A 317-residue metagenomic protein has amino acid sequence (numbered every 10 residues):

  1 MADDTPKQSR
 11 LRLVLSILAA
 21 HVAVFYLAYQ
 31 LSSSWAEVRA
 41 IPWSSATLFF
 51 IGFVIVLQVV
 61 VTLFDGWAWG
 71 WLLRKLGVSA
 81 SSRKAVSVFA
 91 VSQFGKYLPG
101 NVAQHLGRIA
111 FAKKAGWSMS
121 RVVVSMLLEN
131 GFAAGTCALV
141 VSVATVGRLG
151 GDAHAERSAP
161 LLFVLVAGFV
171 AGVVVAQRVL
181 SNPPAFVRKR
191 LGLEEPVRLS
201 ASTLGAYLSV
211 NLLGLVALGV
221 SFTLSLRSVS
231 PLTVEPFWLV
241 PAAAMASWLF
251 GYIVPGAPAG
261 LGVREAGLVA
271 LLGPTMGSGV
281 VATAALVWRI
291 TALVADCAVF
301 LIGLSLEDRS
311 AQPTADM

Functional and structural regions predicted by a protein language model:
M1-A90, T145-V254, G277-S278, A282-M317: Predominantly cytoplasmic-facing regulatory/coupling regions of multi-pass membrane proteins
S82-S87, N101-L106, K113-N130, G277-V287: Membrane-interface alpha-helices at helix entry/exit sites of multi-pass transporters
V91-L98, M245-E265: Transmembrane alpha-helix interface/packing and boundary motifs in multi-pass membrane proteins, characterized by
Q93-V102, N130-L139: Mid-bilayer segments of alpha-helical transmembrane spans in multi-pass integral membrane proteins that mediate
F94, L128-G131, L249, I290: Transmembrane alpha-helical cores of Major Facilitator Superfamily
V102-A115, G256-G273: Re-entrant/interfacial helical elements at transmembrane boundaries that shape and gate the permeation pathway
